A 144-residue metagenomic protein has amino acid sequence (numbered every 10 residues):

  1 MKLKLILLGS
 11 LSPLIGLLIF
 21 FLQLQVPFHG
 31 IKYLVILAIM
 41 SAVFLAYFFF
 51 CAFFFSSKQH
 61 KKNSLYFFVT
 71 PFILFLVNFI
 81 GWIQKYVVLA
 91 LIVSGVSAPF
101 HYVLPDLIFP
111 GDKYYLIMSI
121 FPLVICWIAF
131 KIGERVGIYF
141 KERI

Functional and structural regions predicted by a protein language model:
M1-F44: Transmembrane alpha-helical insertion/packing segments
M1-L7, H60-T70: Alpha-helical transmembrane segments and their helix-start/interface "positive-inside/aromatic belt" motifs in integral
L24-I36, Q59, I83-L89, L107-Y114: Membrane-helix interface and helix-disruption motif detector
I39-N63, F67: Canonical alpha-helical transmembrane segments
A46-A52, M118-E142: Transmembrane alpha-helical segments in integral membrane proteins
L65-V88: Hydrophobic alpha-helical membrane-insertion segments
V87-P105: Short hydrophobic, aromatic-rich alpha-helical segments embedded in or entering the lipid bilayer of multi-pass
V103-C126: Hydrophobic alpha-helical transmembrane segments
